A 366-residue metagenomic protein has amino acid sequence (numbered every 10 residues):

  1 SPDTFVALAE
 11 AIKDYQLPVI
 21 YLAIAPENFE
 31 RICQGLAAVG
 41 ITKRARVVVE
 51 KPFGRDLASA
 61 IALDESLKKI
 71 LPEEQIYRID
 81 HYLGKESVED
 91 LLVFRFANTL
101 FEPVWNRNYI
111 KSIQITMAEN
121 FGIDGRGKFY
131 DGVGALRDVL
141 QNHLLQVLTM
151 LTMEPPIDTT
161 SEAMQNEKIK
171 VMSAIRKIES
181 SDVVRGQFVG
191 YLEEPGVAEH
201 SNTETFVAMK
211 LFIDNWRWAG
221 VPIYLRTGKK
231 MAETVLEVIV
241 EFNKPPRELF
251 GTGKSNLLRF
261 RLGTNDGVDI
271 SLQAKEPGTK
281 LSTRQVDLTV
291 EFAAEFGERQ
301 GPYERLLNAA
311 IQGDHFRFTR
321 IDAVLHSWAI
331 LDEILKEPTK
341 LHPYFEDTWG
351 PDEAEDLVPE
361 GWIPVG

Functional and structural regions predicted by a protein language model:
S1-V48, F53-G366: Secretory/organelle targeting and membrane-embedding segments
